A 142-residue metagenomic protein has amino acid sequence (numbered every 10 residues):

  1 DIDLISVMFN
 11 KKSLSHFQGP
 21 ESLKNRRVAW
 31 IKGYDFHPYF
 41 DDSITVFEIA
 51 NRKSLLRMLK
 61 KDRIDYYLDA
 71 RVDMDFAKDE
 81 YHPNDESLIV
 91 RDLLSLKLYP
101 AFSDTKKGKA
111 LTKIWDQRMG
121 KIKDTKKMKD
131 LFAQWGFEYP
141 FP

Functional and structural regions predicted by a protein language model:
D1-L23, G33-F36, V90-L93: Acidic, polar ligand-binding/catalytic clefts
D1-S6, D79-M119, E138-P142: Periplasmic-binding protein-like
K11-F17, K24-R27, A101-W135: Extended ligand-binding regions for polar small-molecule ligands
S22, P38-Y39, R57-M58: Well-formed, non-transmembrane alpha-helical positions, independent of function
V28-A29, V46, Y67: Short, well-ordered beta-strand core segments
I31, D69-A70, D124: Replace "coordinates the UDP/GDP/TDP-sugar" with "coordinates nucleotide-activated sugar donors
Y34-A50, E86, M119-P142: Ligand-binding clefts/hinges and TM-proximal coupling segments of bilobed small-molecule sensing domains
K53-D73, E80-Y81: Short helices/loops that flank or line small-molecule/ion binding pockets
